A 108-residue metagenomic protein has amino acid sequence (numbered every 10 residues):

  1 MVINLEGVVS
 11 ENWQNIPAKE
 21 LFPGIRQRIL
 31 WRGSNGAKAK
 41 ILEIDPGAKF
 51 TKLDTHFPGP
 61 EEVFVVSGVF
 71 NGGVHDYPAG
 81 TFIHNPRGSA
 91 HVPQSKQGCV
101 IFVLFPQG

Functional and structural regions predicted by a protein language model:
M1-K38: A short, N-terminal "cap"/entry segment at the start of jelly-roll beta-barrel domains of the cupin/DSBH fold
P23-I25, R87-G108: Ligand-binding loop in jelly-roll beta-barrel domains
R26-F57, N71, H75-D76, P86-A90: Conserved short histidine dyad/triad with adjacent acidic residue
P60: Alpha/beta-hydrolase fold active-site loops
V63: Structured binding elements
V66-S67: A cytosolic small-molecule/anion-sensing beta-strand core signal
A79-G80: Loop/turn positions that initiate beta-strands
